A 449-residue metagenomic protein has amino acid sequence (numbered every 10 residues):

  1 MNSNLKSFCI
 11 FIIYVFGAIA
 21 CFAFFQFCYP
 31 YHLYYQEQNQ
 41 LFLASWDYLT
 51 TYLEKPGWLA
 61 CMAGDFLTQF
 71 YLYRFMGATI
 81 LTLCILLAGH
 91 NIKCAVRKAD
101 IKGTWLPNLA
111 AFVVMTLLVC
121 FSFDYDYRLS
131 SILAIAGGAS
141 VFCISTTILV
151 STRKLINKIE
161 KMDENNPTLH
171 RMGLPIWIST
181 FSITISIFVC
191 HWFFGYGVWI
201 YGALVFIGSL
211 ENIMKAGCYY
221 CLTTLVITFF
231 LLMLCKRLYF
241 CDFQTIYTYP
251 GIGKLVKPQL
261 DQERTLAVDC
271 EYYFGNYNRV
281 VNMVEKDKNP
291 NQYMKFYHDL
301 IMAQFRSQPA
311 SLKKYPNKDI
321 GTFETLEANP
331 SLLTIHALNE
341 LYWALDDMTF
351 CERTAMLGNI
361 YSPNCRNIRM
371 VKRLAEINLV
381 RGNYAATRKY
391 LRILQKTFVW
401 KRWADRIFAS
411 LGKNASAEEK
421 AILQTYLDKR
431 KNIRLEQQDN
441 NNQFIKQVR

Functional and structural regions predicted by a protein language model:
M1-C21: Start-transfer (signal-anchor) and selected internal transmembrane alpha helices of multi-pass inner/ER membrane
M1-L5, D100-I101, R153-G173, F240-I252: Membrane-interfacial, low-structure loops and terminal tails that flank and connect transmembrane helices in multi-pass
V15, T82-D100, T116, A139-T147: Transmembrane-helix motifs of polytopic, lipid-linked glycan transferases
C21-A23, F112-F123, K158-K161, F181-W192 (+1 more regions): Aromatic-anchored segments of alpha-helical transmembrane domains
F24-L83: Membrane-interface coil-to-helix junctions
Y35-Q38, L53-G57, L81, W105-T152 (+3 more regions): Membrane-interface micro-motifs in multi-pass membrane enzymes
E211, L222-K254: Cytosolic-side transmembrane helix boundary signature
L255-R434, N442: Soluble catalytic regions of membrane-associated enzymes that act on cell-envelope and secretory-pathway components
